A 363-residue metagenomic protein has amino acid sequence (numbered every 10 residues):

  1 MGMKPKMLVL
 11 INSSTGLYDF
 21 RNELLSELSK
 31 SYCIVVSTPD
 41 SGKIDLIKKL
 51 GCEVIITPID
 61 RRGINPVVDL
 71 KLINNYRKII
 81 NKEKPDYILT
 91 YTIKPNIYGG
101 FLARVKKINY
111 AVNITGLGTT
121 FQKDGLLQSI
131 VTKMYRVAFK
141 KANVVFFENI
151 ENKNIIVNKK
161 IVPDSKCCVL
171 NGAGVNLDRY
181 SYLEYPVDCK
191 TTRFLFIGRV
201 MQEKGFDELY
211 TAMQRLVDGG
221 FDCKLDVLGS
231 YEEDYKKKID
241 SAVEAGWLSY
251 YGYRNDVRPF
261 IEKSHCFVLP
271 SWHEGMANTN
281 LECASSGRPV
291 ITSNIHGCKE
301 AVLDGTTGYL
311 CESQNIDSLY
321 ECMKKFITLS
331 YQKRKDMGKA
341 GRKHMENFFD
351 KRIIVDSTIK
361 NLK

Functional and structural regions predicted by a protein language model:
Y18-E23, T192, F196-R215, D317: A conserved mid-protein helix/loop that constitutes part of the nucleotide-sugar donor-binding site
I44-L50, R215, G219, K224-W247 (+1 more regions): Short, structured helix-loop element that forms part of the nucleotide-activated donor/catalytic region
I55-I56, R136, K140-Y182: Donor nucleotide-sugar binding/catalytic pocket of nucleotide-sugar-dependent glycosyltransferases
I64-V68, V157-N158, G172-T191, P259: Acidic anion/phosphate-binding donor-loop and adjacent secondary structure in glycosyltransferase catalytic cores
Y253, W272: Aromatic "clamp/platform" in nucleotide-sugar-dependent glycosyltransferases that forms part of the donor/acceptor
P289-T292, V302: Short hydrophobic beta-strand element within catalytic cores of glycosyltransferases and related nucleotide-activated
D304-G305, Y309-I316, K325-Y331: Conserved acidic donor-binding segment of nucleotide-sugar-dependent glycosyltransferases
S318, K325, Q332-N347, S357-K360: A short, well-ordered alpha-helix in the C-terminal region of glycosyltransferases
